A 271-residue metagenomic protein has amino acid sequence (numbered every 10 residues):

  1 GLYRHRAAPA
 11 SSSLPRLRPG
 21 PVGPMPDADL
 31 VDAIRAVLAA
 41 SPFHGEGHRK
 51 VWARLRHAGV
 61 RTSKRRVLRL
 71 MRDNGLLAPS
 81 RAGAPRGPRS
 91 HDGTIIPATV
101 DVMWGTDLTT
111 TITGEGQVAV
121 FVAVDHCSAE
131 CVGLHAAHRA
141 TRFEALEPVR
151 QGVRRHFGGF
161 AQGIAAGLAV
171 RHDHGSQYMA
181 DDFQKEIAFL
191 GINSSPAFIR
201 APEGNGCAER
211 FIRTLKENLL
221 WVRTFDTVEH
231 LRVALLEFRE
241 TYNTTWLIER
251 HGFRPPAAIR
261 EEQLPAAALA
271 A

Functional and structural regions predicted by a protein language model:
L2, I34, V51, V67 (+12 more regions): Mobile genetic element proteins and their domesticated derivatives, centered on retroelements and DNA transposons
Y3-V102, A201-P202, P255-P265: Basic, flexible linker segments flanking DNA-binding modules in nucleic acid-interacting mobile-element proteins
P15, E130-L134, S194-A197, W221-V222: Short small-residue beta-strand/loop micro-motif enriched in glycine and branched aliphatics
G20, D181, A188-I192, T214-A271: C-terminal domain-tail junction helix/linker
R81-P85, A166-H174, A188-C207, R223-D226: RNase H-like polynucleotidyl transferase catalytic core
V102, E130, R150-V153, K185 (+1 more regions): Retroviral integrase
M103-V132, A140-F143: An active-site-proximal beta-strand-loop segment
G116, L134-A161: Active-site beta-loop-alpha junctions of metal-dependent nucleic acid enzymes, especially the RNase H-like/DDE
